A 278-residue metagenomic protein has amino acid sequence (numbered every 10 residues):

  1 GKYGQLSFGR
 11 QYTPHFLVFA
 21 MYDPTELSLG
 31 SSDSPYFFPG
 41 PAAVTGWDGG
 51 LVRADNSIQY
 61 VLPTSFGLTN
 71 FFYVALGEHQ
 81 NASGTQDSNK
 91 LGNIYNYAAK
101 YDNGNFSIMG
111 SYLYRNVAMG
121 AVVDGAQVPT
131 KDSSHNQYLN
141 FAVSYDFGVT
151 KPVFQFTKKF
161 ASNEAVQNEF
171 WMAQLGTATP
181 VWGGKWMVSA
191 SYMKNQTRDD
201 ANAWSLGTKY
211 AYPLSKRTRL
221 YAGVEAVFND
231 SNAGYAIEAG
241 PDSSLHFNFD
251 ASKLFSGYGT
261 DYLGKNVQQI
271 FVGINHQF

Functional and structural regions predicted by a protein language model:
G1-E78, L91, A99-S107: Outer membrane beta-barrel
K2-Y3, F66-T69, P180-G183, L214-L220 (+1 more regions): Short loop/turn motifs that connect adjacent beta-strands in outer-membrane beta-barrel proteins
L6-G9, F71-Y73, V153-Q155, Y221-E225: Outer-envelope exported proteins of Gram-negative bacteria
V18-E26, G84, V122, V166 (+1 more regions): Outer-membrane beta-barrel and related beta-rich outer-membrane complex signature in Gram-negative bacteria
P39-V44, A118-Q127, M193, D250-Y258: Extracytoplasmic loops and strand-loop junctions of Gram-negative outer membrane beta-barrel proteins
K90, Y95-Y212, E225-A226: Detector for outer-membrane/organellar transmembrane beta-barrel domains, recognizing the amphipathic beta-strand
K209-S231, L263: C-terminal closing repeat unit and adjoining cap/tail of repeat-based domains
D261-F278: Outer-membrane beta-barrel "beta-signal"
